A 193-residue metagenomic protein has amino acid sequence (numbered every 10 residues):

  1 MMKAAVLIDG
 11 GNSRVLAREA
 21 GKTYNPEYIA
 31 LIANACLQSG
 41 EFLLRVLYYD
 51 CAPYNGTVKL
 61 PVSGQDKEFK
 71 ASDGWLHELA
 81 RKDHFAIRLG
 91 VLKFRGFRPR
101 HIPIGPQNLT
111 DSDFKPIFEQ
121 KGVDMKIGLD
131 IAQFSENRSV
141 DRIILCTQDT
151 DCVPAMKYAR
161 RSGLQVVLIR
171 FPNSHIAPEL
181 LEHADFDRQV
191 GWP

Functional and structural regions predicted by a protein language model:
M1-Q107, D111-P116, Q165, F171: Domain-level signal for Mg2+-assisted phosphodiester chemistry and nucleotide/NA-binding surfaces in nucleic-acid
R88-P193: Nuclease catalytic cores that cleave nucleic-acid phosphodiester bonds, predominantly acidic two-metal-ion
